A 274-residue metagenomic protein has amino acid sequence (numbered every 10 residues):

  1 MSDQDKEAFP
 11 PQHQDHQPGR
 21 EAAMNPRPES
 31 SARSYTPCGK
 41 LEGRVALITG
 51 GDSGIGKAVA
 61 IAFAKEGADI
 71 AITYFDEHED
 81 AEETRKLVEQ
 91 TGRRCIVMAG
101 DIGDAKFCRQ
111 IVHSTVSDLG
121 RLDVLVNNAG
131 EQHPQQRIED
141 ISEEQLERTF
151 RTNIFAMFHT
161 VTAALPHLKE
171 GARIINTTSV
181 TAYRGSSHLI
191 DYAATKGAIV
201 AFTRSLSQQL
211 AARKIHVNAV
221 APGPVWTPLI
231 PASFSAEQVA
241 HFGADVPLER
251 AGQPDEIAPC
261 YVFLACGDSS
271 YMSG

Functional and structural regions predicted by a protein language model:
M1-S30, A212, A219, H241-M272: C-terminal helical subdomain
I61, H113, S117, T152-A172 (+4 more regions): Amphipathic alpha-helical dimer-interface segment in Rossmann-like NAD(P)H-dependent oxidoreductases
H78, A99-H113, E143, D255-E256: The beta1-alpha1 cofactor-binding region of Rossmann-like NAD(H)/NADP(H)-dependent oxidoreductases
D104, R109, Q132-E147, P166 (+2 more regions): Conserved mid-core segment of classical short-chain dehydrogenase/reductases
E139-F158, I175, I199, L248: Catalytic Tyr-X3-Lys loop
V161, T195, T203: Active-site helix of classical SDR
S179: Residue(s) in the substrate-gating loop at a strand-loop-helix junction that position the organic substrate next
H188, A212, G223-V246: A glycine/serine/threonine-rich, flexible loop-to-helix segment that serves as the NAD(P) cofactor-binding "lid"
